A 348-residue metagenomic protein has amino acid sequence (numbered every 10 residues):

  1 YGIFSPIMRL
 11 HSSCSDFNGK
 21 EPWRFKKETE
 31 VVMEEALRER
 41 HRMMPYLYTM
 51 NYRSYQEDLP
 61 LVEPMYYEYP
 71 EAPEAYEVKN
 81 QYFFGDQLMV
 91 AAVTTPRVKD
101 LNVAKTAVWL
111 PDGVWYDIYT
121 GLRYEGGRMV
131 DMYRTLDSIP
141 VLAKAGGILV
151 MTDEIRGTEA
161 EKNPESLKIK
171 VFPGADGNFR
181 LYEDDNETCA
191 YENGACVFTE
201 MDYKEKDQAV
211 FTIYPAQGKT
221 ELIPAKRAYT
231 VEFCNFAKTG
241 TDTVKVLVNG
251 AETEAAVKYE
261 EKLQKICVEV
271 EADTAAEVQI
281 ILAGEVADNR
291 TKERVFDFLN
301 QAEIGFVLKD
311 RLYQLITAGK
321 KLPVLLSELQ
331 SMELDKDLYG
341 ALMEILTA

Functional and structural regions predicted by a protein language model:
Y1-S138, K144, L334, L342-A348: Catalytic-domain carbohydrate-binding cleft regions of carbohydrate-active enzymes
Y116, R123-E125, T239-T243, A251-A256: Surface-exposed loop/edge segments in extracytoplasmic proteins
A145-A251, E260, K265, E269-A276 (+1 more regions): Accessory, solvent-exposed terminal regions and/or long lumenal/extracellular loops of proteins
